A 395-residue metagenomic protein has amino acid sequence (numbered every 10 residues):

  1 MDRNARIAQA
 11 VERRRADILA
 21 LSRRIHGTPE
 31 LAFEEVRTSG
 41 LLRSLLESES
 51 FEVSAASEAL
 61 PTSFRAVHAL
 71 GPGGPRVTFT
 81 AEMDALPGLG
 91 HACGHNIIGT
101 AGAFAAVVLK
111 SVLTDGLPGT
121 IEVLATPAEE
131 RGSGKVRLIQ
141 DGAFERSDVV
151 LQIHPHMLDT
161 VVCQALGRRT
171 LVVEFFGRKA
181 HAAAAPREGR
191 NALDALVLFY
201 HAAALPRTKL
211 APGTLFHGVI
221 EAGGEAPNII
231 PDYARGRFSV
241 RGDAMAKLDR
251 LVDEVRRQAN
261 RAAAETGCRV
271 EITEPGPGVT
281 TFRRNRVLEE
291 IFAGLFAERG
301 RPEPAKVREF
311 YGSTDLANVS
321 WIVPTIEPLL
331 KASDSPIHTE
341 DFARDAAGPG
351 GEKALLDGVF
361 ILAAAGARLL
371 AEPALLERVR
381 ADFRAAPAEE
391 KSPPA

Functional and structural regions predicted by a protein language model:
R3-G119: Acidic/His- and Gly-rich active-site-bordering loop/insert found across diverse amide/peptide-bond hydrolases
N4, A8, T28, A32 (+5 more regions): Active-site oxyanion-binding pockets that recognize sulfate/phosphate
A8, L19-S22, S39-R43, G102 (+6 more regions): Hydrophobic face of alpha-helices
T62-H68, D84-A92, N96-I97, A103-A105 (+5 more regions): Histidine/acidic-residue-rich, glycine-tolerant segments that coordinate divalent metal ions
V77, L124, V149-L151, P324-P328: Hydrophobic/aromatic beta-strand patches that form the interior of the parallel beta-sheet core in alpha/beta enzyme
T78-T80, F176, I326-A332: Non-cysteine beta-strand/loop elements that form the S-adenosyl-L-methionine
V197-A395: Metal-dependent amide/peptide-bond hydrolase catalytic core, centered on the "pita-bread" metallohydrolase fold
